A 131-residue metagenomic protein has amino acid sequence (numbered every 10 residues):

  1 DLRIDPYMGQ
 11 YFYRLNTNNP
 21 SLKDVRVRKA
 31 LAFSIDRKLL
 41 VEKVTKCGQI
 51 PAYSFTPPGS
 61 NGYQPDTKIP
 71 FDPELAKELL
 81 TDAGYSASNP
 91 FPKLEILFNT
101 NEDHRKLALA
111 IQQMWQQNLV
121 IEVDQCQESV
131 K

Functional and structural regions predicted by a protein language model:
D1, M114-K131: Periplasmic binding protein-like
D1-N19, E42: Extracellular/periplasmic solute-recognition and catalytic clefts
R3, L22-Q117: Append "and occasionally in soluble cytosolic enzymes with long acidic Gly/Pro-rich linkers
D5-M8, G59, Q127-S129: Residues at the C-termini of beta-strands that transition into short coil/loop
G9-Y11, P92, L119: Envelope-exposed proteins and targeting segments
N18, I96-E102, Q125-V130: Conserved short loop/turn motifs at secondary-structure junctions
